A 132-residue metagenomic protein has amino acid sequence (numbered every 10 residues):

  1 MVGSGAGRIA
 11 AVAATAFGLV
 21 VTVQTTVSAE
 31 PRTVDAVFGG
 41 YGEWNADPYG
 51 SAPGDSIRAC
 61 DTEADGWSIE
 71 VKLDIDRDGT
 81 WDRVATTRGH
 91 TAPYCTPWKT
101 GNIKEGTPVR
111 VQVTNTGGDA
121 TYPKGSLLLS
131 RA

Functional and structural regions predicted by a protein language model:
M1-E43: N-terminal prepro-regions of secreted/extracellular proteins
S28-A132: Post-signal peptide N-terminal regions of Sec-secreted extracellular proteins
